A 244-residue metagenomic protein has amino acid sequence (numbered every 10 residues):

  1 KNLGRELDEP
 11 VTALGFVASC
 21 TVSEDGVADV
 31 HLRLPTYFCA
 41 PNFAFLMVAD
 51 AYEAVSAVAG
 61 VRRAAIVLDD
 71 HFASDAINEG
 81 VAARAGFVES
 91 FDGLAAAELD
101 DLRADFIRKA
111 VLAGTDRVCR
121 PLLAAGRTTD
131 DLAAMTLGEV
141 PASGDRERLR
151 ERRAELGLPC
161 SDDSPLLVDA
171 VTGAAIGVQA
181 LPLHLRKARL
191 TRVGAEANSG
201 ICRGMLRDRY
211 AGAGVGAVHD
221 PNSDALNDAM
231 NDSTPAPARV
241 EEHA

Functional and structural regions predicted by a protein language model:
K1-Y37, N42-A244: Domain-level signature for proteins that mediate thiol-based redox and metal-cofactor handling
